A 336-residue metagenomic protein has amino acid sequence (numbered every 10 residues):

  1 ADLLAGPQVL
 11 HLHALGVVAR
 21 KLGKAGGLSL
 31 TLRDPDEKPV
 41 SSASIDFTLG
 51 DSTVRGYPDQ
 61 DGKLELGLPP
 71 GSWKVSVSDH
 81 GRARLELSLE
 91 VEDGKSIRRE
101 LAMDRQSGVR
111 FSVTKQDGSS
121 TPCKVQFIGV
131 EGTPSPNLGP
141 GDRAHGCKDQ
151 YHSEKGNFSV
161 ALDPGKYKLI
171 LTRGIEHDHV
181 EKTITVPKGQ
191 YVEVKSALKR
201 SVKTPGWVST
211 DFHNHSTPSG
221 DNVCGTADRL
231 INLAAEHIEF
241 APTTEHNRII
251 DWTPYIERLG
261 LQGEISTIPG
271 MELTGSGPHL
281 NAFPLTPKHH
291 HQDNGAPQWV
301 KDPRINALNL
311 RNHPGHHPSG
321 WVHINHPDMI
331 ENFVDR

Functional and structural regions predicted by a protein language model:
A1-P58: Terminal accessory/anchoring regions of large secretory-pathway or extracellular enzymes
L10-K21, L89-Q106, R110, I184-P205: Extracellular beta-sheet/turn segments enriched in Thr/Pro/Gly and aliphatic residues
G26-P35, L101, S107-D117, V125-F127 (+2 more regions): A short, amphipathic beta-strand motif
P39-A43, L49-G67, E131-L162: Short, acidic Ser/Thr/Gly-rich low-complexity loop/linker segments typical of extracellular and cell-surface proteins
Q60, P69-P70, D93, D163-G165 (+1 more regions): Surface-exposed loops/turns
P70-G81, V125, P164-G174: A short, solvent-exposed beta-strand micro-motif common in secreted/extracellular proteins
H80-R98, Y151-E154, S159, I175-E193: Structured interaction patches on ligand/partner-binding surfaces of diverse proteins
G174-E176, V180, P205-R336: Catalytic cores of extracellular degradative/oxidative enzymes
